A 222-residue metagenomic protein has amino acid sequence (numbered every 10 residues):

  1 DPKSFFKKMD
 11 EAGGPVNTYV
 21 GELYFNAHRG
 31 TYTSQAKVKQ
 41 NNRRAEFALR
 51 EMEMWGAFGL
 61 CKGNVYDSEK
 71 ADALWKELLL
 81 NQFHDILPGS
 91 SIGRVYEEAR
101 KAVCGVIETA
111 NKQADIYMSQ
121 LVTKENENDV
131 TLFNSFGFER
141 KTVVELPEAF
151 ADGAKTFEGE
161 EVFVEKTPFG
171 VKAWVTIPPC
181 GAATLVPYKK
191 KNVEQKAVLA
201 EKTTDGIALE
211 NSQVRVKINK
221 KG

Functional and structural regions predicted by a protein language model:
D1-L132, E160, T167, A173-A183 (+1 more regions): Catalytic-domain carbohydrate-binding cleft regions of carbohydrate-active enzymes
N81, F133-S135, P147, Y188 (+1 more regions): Generic beta-strand/beta-sheet core signal
T131, G153, W174, G206-A208: Residue-level detector of beta-strand face positions
L132-D152: Surface-exposed beta-strand/loop patches in extracellular or lumenal glycoproteins
G137, K166-P168, I177-P178, T204 (+1 more regions): Surface-exposed coil/turn segments at beta-strand junctions on protein surfaces, enriched
L146-E148, F163, T167: Core mixed alpha/beta domains of very large multi-subunit molecular machines
A151-G159: Change to "...patches in solvent-exposed regions of secreted, membrane-anchored, or virion-exposed structural
Y188-G222: Beta-strand-rich N-terminal accessory domains
